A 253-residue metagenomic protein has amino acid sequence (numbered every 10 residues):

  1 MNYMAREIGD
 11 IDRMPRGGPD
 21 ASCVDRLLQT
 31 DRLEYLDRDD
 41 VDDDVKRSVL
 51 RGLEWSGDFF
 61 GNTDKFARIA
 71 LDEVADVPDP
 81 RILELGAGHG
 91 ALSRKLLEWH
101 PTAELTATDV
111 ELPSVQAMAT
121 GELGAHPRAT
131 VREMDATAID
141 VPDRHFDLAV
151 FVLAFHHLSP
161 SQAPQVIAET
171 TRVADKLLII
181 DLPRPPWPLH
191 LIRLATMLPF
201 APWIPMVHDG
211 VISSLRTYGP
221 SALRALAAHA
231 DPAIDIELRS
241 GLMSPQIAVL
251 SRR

Functional and structural regions predicted by a protein language model:
N2-L50: N-terminal, positively charged/glycine-rich alpha-helical extensions of SAM-dependent methyltransferases
D43-R68: Class I SAM-dependent methyltransferase Rossmann-like catalytic core, especially the SAM/SAH-binding loop
L83, G90-A138: Class I SAM-dependent methyltransferase SAM/SAH-binding core
V150: A conserved beta-strand element that flanks and buttresses the S-adenosyl-L-methionine
L158-E169: A short, conserved alpha-helix within the catalytic core of class I
A174-L182: Conserved beta-strand signature within the Rossmann-like core of class I S-adenosyl-L-methionine
L182-A227: C-terminal alpha-helical "lid/dimerization" subdomain adjacent to the S-adenosyl-L-methionine
R216-R252: Conserved Class I S-adenosyl-L-methionine
